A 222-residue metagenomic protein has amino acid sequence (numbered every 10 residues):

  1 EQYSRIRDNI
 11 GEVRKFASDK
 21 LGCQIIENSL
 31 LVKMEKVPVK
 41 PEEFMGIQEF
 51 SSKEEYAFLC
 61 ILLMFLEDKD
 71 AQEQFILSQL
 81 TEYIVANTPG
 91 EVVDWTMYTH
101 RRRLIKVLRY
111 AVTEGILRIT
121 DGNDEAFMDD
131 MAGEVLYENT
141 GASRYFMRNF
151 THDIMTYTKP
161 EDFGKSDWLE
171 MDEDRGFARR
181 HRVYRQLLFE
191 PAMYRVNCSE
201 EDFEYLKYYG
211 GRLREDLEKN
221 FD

Functional and structural regions predicted by a protein language model:
E1-Q2, A71-W95, F189-E204: Short acidic, hydrophobic short linear motifs in intrinsically disordered regions
E1-Q48, N123-A132, L136, R144-D222: Eukaryotic partner-binding/assembly regions in large regulatory complexes
D8-V13, D94-T113: Short amphipathic alpha-helical interaction segments
I26-P41, E54-C60, S78-A86: A short glycine/small-residue-enriched secondary-structure motif
E43-I47, C60-Q72, A86-M97: Short acidic, glycine/Ser/Thr-rich loop/turn "cap" segments at secondary-structure junctions
M45-E55, W95, R102, K106: Intrinsic, low-complexity N-terminal interaction/targeting segments
K53-Q74, D167-L169, E173: Positively charged, polyanion-binding regions of nucleic-acid-associated proteins
